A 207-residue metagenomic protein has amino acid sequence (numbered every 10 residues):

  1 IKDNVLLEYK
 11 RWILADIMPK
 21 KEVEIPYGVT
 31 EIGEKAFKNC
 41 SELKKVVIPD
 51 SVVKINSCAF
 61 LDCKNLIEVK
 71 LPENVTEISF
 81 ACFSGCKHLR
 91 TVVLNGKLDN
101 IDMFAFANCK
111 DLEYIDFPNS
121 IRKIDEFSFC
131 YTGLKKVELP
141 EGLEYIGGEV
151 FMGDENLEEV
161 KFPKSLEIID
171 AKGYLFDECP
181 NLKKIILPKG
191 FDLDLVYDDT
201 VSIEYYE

Functional and structural regions predicted by a protein language model:
I1-V5, I17-E31, S41-K54, K64-E77 (+6 more regions): Structural signature of tandem-repeat unit edges
Y9-I17: Eukaryote-biased recognition of intrinsically disordered, low-complexity regulatory segments
K10, I168-I169: Short regulatory "switch" loops immediately downstream of catalytic or recognition motifs within protein catalytic
L14, G33-A36, N56-A59, S79-C82 (+4 more regions): Consensus positions within tandem repeat domains that build extended binding/scaffold surfaces
F129, V196: Soluble or luminal CAZymes and related metallo-dependent hydrolases
